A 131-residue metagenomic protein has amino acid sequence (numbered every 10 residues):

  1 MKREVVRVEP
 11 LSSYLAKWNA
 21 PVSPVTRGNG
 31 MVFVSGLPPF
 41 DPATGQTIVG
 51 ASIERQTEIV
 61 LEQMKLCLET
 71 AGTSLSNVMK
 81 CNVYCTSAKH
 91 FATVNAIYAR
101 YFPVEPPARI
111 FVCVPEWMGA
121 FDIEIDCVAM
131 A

Functional and structural regions predicted by a protein language model:
M1-M79, C85-A131: N-terminal presequence-like segments and the immediate start of the first folded domain
